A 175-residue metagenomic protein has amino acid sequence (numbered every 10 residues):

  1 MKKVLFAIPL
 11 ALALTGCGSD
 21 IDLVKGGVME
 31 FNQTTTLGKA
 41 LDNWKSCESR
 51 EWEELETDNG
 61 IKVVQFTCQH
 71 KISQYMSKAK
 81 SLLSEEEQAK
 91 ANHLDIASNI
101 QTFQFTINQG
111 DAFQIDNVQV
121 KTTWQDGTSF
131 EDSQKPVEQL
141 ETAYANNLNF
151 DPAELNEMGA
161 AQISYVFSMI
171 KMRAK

Functional and structural regions predicted by a protein language model:
M1-V4: Positively charged n-region of N-terminal signal peptides that target proteins for export
F6-P9: Internal alpha-helical transmembrane segments of multi-pass membrane proteins, especially GPCRs
A11-L14: Bacterial Sec-type N-terminal signal peptides, specifically the leucine/valine-rich hydrophobic h-region
C17-K175: Cystatin/cathelin-like cysteine-protease inhibitor module
